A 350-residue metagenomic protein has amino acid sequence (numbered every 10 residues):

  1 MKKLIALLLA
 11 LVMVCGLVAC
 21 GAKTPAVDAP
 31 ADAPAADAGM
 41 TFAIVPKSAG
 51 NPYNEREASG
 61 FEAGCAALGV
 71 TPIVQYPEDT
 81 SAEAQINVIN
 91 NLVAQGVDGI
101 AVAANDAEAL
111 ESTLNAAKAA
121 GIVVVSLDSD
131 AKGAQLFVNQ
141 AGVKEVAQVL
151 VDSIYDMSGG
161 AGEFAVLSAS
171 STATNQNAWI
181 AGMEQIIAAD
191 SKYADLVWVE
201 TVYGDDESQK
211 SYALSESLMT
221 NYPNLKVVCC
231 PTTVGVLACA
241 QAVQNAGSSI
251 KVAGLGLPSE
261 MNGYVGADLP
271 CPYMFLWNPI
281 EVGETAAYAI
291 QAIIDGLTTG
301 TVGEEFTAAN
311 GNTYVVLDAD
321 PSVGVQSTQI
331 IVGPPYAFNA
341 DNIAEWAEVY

Functional and structural regions predicted by a protein language model:
M1-T41, A66-A67, T71, N115-I122 (+2 more regions): Short, low-complexity disordered leader/linker segments with a strong preference for bacterial N-terminal type II
A33, A38, S171, N175 (+2 more regions): Hinge/cleft segment of the Venus flytrap/periplasmic-binding protein
A38, Q85, V138-F164, A178 (+4 more regions): Hydrophobic alpha-helical segments within soluble ligand-binding/sensing domains
G39-L68, I73-N87, V97, A103-A107 (+2 more regions): Extracytoplasmic "Venus flytrap"
Y53-L68, V146-L150, T174-V197, K210 (+2 more regions): Short, solvent-exposed amphipathic alpha-helices that sit in or adjacent to ligand/effector-binding or catalytic
A66-E78, E163-V166, A189-D206: Short beta-strand elements in bilobed, periplasmic/extracellular small-molecule ligand-binding domains
N90-A94, D98-A119, M183, G204-Y264: Hydrophobic alpha-helical
A107-E145, V149, D156-M157, E163 (+3 more regions): Flexible loop/hinge segments that line or gate small-molecule binding clefts
